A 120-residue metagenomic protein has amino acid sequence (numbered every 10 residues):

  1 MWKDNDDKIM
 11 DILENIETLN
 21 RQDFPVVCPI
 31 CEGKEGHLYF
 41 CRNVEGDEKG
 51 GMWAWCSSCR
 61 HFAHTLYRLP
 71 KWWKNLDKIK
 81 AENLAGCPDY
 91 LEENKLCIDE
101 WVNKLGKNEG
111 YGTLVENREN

Functional and structural regions predicted by a protein language model:
M1, C56, I79-E82, E93 (+1 more regions): Long, charged N-terminal interaction/targeting segments
W2-L19, K34-N43: Short Cys/His-rich Zn2+-coordinating modules
N20-V27, K49-M52: Short metal-coordination and nucleic-acid-contact micro-motifs, chiefly zinc-binding Cys/His arrays
C28-C31, C56: Short cysteine-rich clusters marking metal-coordination/redox-active sites
C41-W53: Short linker/helix segments within small regulatory modules
W53-D77: Short metal-binding segments enriched for Cys and/or His
L84-N120: Long, contiguous alpha-helical scaffold regions
